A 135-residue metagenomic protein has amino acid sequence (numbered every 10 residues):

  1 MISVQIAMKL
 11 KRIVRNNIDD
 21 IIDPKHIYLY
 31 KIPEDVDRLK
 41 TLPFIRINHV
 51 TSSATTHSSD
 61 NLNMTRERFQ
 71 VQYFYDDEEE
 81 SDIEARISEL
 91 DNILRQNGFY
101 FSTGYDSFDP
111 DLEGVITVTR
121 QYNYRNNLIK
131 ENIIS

Functional and structural regions predicted by a protein language model:
M1-Q5, V36-L39, D60-N63, R95 (+1 more regions): Compositionally biased, intrinsically disordered low-complexity segments enriched in polar/Pro/Gly and often Gln
M1-S52, T56-H57: Small/polar-rich, solvent-exposed N-terminal microdomains that initiate assembly or binding
A7-D19, A85-F99: Amphipathic alpha-helical segments
N48-T51, M64-R68, L90-L94, Q121-N123: Short, low-complexity, polar/charged sequence segments that are solvent-exposed and flexible
N63-D77, V115-N126: Oligomerization/assembly interface segments of phage tail-like spikes and tubes
E80: Extracellular and organelle-lumenal recognition/adhesion modules and their flexible linkers in secreted
I87-S135: Acidic-leaning, charged glycine-interspersed low-complexity segments
